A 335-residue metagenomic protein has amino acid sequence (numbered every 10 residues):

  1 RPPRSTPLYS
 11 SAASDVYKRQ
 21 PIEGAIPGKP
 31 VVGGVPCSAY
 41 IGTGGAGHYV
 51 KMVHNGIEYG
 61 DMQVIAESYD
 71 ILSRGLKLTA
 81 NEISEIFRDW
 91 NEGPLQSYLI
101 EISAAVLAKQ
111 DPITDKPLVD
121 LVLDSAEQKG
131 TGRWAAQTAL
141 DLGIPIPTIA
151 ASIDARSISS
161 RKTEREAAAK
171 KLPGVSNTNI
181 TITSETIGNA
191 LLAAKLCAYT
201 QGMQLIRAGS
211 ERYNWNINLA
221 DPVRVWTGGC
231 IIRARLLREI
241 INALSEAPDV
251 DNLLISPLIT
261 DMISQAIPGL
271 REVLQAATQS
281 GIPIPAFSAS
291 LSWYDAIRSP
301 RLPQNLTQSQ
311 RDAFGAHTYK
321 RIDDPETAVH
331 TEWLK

Functional and structural regions predicted by a protein language model:
R1-Q20: Single conserved hydrophobic/aromatic residue that forms the stacking wall/gate of nucleotide- or nucleobase-binding
S11, K170-I182, Q310-K320: Short, basic, helix/turn surface patches
K18, A25-S38, T43-G47, N55 (+2 more regions): C-terminal substrate-binding/catalytic lobe of Rossmann-fold NAD(P)-dependent dehydrogenases
S264, G269-K335: C-terminal amphipathic alpha-helical interaction region
